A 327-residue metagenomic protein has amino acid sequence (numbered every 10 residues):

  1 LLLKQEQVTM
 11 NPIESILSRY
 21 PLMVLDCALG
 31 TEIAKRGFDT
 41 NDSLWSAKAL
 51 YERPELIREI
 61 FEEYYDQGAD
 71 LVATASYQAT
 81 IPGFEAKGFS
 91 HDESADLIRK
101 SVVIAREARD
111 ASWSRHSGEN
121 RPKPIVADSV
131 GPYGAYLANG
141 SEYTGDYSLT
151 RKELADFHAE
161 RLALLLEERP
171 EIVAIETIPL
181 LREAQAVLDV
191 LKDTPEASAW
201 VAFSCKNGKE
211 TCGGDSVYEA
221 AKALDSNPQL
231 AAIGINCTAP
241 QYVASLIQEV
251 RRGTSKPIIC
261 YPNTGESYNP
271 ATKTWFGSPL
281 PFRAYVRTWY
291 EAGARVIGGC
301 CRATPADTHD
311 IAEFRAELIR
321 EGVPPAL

Functional and structural regions predicted by a protein language model:
K4-L327: Domain-level signal for soluble alpha/beta catalytic cores
